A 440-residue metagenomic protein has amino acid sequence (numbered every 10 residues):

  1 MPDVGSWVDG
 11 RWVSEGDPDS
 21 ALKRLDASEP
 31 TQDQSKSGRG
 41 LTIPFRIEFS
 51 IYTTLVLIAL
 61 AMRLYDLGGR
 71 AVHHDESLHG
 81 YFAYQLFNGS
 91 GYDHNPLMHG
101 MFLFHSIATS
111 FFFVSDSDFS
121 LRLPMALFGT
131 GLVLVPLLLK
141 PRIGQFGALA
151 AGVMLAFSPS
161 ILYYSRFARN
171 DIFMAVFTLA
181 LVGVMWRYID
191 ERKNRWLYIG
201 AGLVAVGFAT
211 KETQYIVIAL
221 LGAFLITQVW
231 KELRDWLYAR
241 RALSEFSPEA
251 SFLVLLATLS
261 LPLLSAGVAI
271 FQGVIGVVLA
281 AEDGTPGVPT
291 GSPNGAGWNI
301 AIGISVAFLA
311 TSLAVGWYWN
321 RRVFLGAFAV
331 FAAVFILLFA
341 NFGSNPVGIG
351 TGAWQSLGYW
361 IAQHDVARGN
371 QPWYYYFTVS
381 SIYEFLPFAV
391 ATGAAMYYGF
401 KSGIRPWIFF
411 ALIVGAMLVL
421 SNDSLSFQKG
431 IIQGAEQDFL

Functional and structural regions predicted by a protein language model:
M1-L440: Membrane-integral, polyisoprenol-dependent glycosyltransferases of the GT-C/oligosaccharyltransferase superfamily
